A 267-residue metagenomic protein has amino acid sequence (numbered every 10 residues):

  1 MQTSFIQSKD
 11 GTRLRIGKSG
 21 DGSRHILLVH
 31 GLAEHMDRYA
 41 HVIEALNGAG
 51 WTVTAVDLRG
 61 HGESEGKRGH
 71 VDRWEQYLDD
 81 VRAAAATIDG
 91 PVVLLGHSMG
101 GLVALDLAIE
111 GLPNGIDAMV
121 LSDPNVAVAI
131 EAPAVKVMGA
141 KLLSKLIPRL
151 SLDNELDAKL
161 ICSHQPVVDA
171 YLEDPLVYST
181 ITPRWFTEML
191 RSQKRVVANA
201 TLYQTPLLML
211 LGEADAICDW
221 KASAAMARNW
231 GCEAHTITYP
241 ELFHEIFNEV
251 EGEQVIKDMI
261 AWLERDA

Functional and structural regions predicted by a protein language model:
M1-S19: N-terminal cap/lid segment of alpha/beta-hydrolase-fold proteins
S23, G31-E34: Active-site glycine-rich loops that stabilize anionic/oxyanionic intermediates across multiple enzyme folds
H35, G62-I88: Catalytic nucleophile-loop/oxyanion-hole region of alpha/beta-hydrolase and closely related hydrolase-like folds
I43-K67: Conserved alpha/beta-hydrolase
V92-S122, A127: Conserved hydrolase catalytic core segment
Y203, M209-L211, D215: Short beta-strand/loop motif that positions the catalytic acidic residue of the alpha/beta-hydrolase fold
T205, D219-N229: Short alpha-helix in the alpha/beta-hydrolase fold that links the catalytic acid
E233-A267: Catalytic active-site module of serine/aspartate enzymes centered on a nucleophile-bearing elbow/loop
